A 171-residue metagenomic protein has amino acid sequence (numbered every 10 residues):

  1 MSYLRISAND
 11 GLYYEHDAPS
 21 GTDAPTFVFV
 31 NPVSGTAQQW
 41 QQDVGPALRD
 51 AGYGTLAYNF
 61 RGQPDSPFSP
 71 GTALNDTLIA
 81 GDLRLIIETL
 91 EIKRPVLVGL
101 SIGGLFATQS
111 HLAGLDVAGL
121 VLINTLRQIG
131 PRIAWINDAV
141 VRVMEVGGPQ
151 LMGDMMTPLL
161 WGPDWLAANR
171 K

Functional and structural regions predicted by a protein language model:
S2-S7: Short acidic-hydrophobic surface loop/beta-edge motif
A8-F68: Conserved HGGG/HGGXW glycine-rich cap/lid loop of the alpha/beta-hydrolase fold
A8-L12, R84, D116: Short acidic/polar mixed-charge low-complexity motifs
Q42, R49-D50, G54-V98: Active-site loop/oxyanion-hole signature of alpha/beta-hydrolase fold enzymes
G99-G103, A107: Gly/Ala-rich beta-loop-alpha elbow adjacent to hydrolase catalytic centers
T108-L112, D116-G147: Flexible "cap/lid" loop of the alpha/beta hydrolase fold
P131-W135, P149-K171: Conserved alpha/beta-hydrolase catalytic His-Asp/Glu region
